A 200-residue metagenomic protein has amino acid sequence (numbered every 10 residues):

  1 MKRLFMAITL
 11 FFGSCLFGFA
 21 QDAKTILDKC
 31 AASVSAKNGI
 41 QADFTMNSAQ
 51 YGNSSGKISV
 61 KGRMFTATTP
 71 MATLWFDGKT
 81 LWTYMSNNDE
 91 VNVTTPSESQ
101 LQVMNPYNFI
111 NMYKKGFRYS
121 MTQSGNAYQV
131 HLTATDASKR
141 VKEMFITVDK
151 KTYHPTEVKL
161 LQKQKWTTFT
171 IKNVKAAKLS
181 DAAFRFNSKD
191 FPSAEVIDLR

Functional and structural regions predicted by a protein language model:
K2-T9: Sec-dependent signal peptide recognition, specifically the positively charged N-region followed immediately by
F5, L16-G52, R63-M64, D89 (+1 more regions): N-terminal leader/targeting segments and the immediate start of mature chains
S33, G56-S59, T73-L74, R118-Q123: Short, exposed beta-strand/loop patches in secreted or surface proteins that constitute
N38-D43, K61-A67, N126-H131, T152-E157: Short, hydrophobic/aromatic-rich segments at coil-to-beta transitions
Q41-D43, W82, H131, T147 (+1 more regions): Soluble periplasmic/extracytoplasmic beta-strand elements of cell-envelope proteins
S55-M104, Q162-T168: An acidic-aromatic
P96-N126: Flexible, surface-exposed loop/linker segments and immediately adjacent secondary-structure boundaries
S124-A127, T135-E143, K150-R200: Non-transmembrane domains of secretory- and envelope-associated proteins
